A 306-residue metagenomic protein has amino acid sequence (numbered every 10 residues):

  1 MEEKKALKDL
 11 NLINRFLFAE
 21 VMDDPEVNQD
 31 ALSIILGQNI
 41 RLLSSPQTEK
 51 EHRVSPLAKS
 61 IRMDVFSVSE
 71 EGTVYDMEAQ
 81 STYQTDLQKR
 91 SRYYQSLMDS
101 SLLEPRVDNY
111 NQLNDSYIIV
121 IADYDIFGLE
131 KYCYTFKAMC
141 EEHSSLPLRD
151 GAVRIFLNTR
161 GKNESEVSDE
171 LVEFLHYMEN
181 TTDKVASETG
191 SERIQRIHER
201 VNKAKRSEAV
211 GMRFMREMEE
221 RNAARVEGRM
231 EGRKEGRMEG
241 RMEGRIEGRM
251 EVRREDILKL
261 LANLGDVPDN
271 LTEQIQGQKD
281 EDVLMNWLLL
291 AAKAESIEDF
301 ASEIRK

Functional and structural regions predicted by a protein language model:
M1-E208: Conserved single-residue anchors adjacent to enzymatic active/cofactor-binding motifs
E2-K8, F16, V68, Y75-Q80 (+1 more regions): Short, charged alpha-helical interaction segments and adjacent helix-coil junctions
